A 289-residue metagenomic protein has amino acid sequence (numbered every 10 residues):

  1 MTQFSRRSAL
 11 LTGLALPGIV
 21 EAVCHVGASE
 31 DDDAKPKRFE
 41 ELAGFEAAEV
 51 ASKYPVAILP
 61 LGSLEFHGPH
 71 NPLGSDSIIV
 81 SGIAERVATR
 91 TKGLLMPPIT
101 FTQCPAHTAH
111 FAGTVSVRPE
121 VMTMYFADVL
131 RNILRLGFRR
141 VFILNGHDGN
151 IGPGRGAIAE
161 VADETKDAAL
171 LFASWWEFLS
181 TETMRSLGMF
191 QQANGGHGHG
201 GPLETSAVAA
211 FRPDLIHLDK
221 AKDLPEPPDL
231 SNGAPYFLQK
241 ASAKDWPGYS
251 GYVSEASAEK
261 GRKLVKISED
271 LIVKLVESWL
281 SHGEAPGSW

Functional and structural regions predicted by a protein language model:
F4, L10-F142, G146-W289: Extended, histidine- and acidic-residue-enriched regions that form the cofactor-binding/catalytic faces
